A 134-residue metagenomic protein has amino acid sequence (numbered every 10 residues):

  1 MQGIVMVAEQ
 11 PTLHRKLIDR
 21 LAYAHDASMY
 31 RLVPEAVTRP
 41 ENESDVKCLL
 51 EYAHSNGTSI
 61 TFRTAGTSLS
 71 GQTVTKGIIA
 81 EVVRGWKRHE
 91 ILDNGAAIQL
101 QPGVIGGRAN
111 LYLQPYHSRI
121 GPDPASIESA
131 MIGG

Functional and structural regions predicted by a protein language model:
M1-S28, L32-V33, Y52-I60, A65: N-terminal accessory segments
A27-I60, I78, V82-P124: N-terminal glycine-rich flavin-associated loop
S44-D45, T67-L69: Short active-site-proximal "capping" loops at secondary-structure junctions
T64-T67, A125: Short, ordered loop/turn segments at secondary-structure junctions
G66, G103, G134: Active-site glycine-centered loops adjacent to acidic/histidine catalytic or metal-binding residues that shape
G71-K76, N110-Y112, I132-G133: Short acidic, glycine/serine/threonine-rich loops at helix termini
I127-M131: Glycine-rich anion/phosphate-binding loop at the beta-strand->alpha-helix junction
